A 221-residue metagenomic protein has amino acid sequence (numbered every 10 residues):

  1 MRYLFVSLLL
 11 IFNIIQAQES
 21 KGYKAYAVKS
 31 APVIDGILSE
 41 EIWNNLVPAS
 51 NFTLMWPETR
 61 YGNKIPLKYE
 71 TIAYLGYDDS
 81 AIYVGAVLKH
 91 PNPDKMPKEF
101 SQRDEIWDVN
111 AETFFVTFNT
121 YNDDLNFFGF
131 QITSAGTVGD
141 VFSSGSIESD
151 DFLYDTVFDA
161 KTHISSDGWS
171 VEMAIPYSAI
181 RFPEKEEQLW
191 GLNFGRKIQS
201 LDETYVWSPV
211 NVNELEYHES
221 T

Functional and structural regions predicted by a protein language model:
M1-S7: Sec-dependent signal peptide recognition, specifically the positively charged N-region followed immediately by
S7-A17: Hydrophobic h-region of N-terminal signal peptides that target proteins for export in Gram-negative bacteria
Q18-T221: Structural preference for beta-rich elements and adjacent junctions enriched in aromatics
